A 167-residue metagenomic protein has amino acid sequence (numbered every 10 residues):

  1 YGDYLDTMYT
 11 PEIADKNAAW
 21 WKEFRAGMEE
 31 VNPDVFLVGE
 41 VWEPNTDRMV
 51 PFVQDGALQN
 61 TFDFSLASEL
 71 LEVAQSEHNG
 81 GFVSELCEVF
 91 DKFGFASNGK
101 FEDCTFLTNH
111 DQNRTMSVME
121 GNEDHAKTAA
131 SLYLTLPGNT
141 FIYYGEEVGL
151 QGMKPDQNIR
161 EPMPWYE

Functional and structural regions predicted by a protein language model:
Y1-E167: Active-site and adjacent substrate-binding regions of carbohydrate-active enzymes
